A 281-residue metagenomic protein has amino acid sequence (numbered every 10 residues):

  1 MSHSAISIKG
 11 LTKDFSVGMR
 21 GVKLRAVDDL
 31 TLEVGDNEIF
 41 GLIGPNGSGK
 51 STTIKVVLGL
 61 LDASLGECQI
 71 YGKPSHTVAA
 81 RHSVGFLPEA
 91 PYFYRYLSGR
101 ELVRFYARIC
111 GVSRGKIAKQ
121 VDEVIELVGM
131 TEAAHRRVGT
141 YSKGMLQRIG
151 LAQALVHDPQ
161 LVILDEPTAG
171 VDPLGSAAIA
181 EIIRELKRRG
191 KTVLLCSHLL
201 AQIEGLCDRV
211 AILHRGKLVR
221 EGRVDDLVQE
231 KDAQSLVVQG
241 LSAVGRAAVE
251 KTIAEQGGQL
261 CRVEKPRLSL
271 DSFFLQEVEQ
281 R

Functional and structural regions predicted by a protein language model:
H3-I6, K13-L195, L200-A201, G205-D208 (+2 more regions): ABC transporter nucleotide-binding domains
K9, P74, S113, V228 (+1 more regions): Alpha-helix capping and helix-coil boundary motifs
K9, Y71, E264-P266: Solvent-exposed beta-strand sheet faces enriched in polar/charged residues
V224-R281: Short, charged/small-residue-rich alpha-helical element at the C-terminal edge of ABC transporter nucleotide-binding
